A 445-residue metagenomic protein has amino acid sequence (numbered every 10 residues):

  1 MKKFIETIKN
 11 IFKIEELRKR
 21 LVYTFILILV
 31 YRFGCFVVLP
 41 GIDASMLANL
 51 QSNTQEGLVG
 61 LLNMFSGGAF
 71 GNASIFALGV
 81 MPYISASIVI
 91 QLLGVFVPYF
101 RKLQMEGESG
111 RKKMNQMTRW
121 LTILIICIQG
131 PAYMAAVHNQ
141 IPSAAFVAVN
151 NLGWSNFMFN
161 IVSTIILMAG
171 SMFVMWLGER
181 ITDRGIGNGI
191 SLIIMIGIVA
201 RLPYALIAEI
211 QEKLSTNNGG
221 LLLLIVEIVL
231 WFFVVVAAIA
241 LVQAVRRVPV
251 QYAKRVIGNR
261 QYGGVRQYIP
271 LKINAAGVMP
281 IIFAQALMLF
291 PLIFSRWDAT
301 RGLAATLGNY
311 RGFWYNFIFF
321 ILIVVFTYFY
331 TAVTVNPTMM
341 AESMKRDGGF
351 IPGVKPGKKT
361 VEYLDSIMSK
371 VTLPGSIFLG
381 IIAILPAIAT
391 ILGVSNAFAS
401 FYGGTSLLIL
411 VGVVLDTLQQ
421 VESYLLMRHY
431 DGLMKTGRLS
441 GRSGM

Functional and structural regions predicted by a protein language model:
M1-Q104, S109-M445: N-terminal cationic and glycine-rich segments that engage phosphates or anionic surfaces
